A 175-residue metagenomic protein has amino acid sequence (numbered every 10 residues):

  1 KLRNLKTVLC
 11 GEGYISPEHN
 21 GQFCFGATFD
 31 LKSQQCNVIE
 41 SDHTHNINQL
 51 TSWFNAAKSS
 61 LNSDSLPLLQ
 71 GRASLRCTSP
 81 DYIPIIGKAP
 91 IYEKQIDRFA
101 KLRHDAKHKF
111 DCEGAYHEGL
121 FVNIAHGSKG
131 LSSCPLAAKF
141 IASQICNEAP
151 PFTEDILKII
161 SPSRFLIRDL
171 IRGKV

Functional and structural regions predicted by a protein language model:
K1-G71, R76-T78: Flavin-dependent oxidoreductases
D64-V175: C-terminal catalytic lobe of FAD-dependent flavoproteins
